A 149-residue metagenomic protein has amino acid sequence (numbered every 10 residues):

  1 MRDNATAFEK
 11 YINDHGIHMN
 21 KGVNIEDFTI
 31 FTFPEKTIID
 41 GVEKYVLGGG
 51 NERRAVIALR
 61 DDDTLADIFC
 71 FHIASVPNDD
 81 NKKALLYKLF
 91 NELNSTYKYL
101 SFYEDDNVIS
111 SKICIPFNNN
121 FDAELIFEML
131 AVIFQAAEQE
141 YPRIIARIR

Functional and structural regions predicted by a protein language model:
M1, A5, D79, K83-L86 (+1 more regions): Generic alpha-helical secondary structure
M1-V56: Charge-rich, low-complexity N-terminal segments
N20-D27, R60-D62, Y103-N107: Short, ordered beta-strand-loop transition motifs
T37, A74, I115-F117: Beta-strand elements of well-folded, non-transmembrane domains
E52-D67: His/Glu-based metal-binding/catalytic segments typifying zinc-dependent metallopeptidases
T64-V108: Short, internal acidic amphipathic alpha-helical interface segments that mediate docking to partner proteins
K98-F127: Well-ordered alpha/beta subsegment
F127-R149: A conserved amphipathic terminal alpha-helix motif
